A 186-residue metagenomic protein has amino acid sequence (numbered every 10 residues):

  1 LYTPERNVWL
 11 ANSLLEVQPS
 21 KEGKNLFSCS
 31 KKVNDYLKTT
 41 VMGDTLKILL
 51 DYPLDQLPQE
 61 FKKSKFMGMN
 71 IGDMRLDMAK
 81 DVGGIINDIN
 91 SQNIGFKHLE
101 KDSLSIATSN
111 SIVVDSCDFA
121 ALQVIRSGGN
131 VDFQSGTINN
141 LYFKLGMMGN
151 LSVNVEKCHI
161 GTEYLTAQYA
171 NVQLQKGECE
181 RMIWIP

Functional and structural regions predicted by a protein language model:
L1-D44: Start-of-domain marker
R6-Q18, I71-P186: Extended, compositionally simple hydrophobic/Ser/Thr-rich segments that build repetitive fibrous architectures
L26-I71, D81: Membrane-embedded segments
